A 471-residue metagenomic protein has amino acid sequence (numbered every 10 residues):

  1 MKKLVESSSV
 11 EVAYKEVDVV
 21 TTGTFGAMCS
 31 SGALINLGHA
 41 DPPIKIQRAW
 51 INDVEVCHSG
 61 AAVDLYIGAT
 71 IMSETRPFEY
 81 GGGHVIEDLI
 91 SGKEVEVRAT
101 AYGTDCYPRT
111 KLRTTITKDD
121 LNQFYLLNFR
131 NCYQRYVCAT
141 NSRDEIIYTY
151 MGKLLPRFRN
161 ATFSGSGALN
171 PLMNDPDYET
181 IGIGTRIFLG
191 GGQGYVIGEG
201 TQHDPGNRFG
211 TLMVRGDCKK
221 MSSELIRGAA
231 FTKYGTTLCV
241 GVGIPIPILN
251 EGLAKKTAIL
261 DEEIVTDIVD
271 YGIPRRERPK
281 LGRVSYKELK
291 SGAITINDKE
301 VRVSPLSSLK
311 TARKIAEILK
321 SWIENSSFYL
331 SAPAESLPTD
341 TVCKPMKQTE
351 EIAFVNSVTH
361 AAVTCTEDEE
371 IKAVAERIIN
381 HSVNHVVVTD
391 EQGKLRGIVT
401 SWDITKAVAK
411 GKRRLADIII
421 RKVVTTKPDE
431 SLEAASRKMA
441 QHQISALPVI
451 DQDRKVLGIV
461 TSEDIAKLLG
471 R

Functional and structural regions predicted by a protein language model:
K3-A40, T405-A407: Translation machinery proteins
V5-S9, A13-V17, D41, K45-E351 (+2 more regions): Conserved mixed alpha/beta catalytic, RNA-binding, or beta-rich assembly cores of soluble enzyme, regulatory
M346-A361, A375, I379, I398-Q443 (+2 more regions): Tandem CBS (Bateman) regulatory domains
A362-T364, H385: Structural detector of coil-to-beta-strand junctions
T366-E369, K427: A short beta-loop-alpha structural element at the N-terminal edge of CoA-dependent acyl/N-acetyltransferase catalytic
V383-H385, I444-A446: Short loop/turn microsegments at loop-to-beta-strand junctions
D390-K394, D451-D453: Short acidic/glycine-rich beta-turn/loop cap or linker motifs at sensory/regulatory domain boundaries that couple input
